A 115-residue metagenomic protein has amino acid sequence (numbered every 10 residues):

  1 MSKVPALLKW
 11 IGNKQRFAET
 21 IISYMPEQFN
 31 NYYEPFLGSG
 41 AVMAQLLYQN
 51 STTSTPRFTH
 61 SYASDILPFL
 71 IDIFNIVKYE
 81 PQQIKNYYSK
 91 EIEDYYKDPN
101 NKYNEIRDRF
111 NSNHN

Functional and structural regions predicted by a protein language model:
M1-L37, A41-V42, Q49: S-adenosyl-L-methionine
A18, N31, A44, S61-S64 (+1 more regions): Functionally constrained cores in energy, signaling, and assembly domains
A41-Q45, L70-I73: Short catalytic/ligand-binding loop motif for oxyanion handling, primarily in non-cytosolic enzymes, centered on
N50-N115: Class I S-adenosyl-L-methionine-dependent methyltransferase module
